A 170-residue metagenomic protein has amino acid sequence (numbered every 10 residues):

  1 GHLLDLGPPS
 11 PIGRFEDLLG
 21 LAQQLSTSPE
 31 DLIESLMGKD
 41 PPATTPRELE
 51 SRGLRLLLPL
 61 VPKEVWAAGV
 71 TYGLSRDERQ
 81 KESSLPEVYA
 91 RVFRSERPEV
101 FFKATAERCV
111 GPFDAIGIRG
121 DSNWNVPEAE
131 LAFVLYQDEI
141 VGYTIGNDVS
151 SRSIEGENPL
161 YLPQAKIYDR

Functional and structural regions predicted by a protein language model:
G1-E99: N-terminal non-catalytic cap/leader segment that marks the start of a structured domain
K63-R170: Glycine-enriched loop-and-adjacent helix/strand subsegments that border the catalytic/binding cleft of enzyme cores
